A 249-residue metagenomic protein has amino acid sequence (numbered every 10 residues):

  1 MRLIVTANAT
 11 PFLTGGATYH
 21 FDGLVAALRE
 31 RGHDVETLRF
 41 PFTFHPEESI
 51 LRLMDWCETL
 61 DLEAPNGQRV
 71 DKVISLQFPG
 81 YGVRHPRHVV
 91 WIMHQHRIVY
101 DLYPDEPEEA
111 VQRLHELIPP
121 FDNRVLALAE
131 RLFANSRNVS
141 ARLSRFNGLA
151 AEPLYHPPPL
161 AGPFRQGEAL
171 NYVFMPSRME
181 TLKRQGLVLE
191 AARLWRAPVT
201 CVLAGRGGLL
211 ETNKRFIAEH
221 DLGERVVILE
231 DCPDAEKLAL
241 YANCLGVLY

Functional and structural regions predicted by a protein language model:
A9, P176-E180, G207, C232: Short donor-sugar binding/catalytic loops of nucleotide-sugar-dependent glycosyltransferases, especially enzymes
R31-G80: Active-site donor-binding segments of glycosyltransferases and PAPS-dependent sulfotransferases
V90-P120, F146: Acceptor-binding helix/loop patch of EC 2.4 sugar-transfer enzymes, predominantly nucleotide-sugar-dependent
E108-L132, S140-A141: Membrane-proximal helix-turn-helix segments that form the acceptor-binding/catalytic region of lipid-linked
A134, S140-P158: Helix-loop-beta element that forms the nucleotide-linked donor phosphate-binding surface in glycosyltransferases
F164-K183, L189-R196, V202: Conserved donor-binding/catalytic core segment of Leloir-type glycosyltransferases
E211-A235: Nucleotide-activated donor-binding/catalytic signature segment of Leloir-type glycosyltransferases, i.e., the conserved
A242-Y249: Acidic donor-binding loop of glycosyltransferase active sites
